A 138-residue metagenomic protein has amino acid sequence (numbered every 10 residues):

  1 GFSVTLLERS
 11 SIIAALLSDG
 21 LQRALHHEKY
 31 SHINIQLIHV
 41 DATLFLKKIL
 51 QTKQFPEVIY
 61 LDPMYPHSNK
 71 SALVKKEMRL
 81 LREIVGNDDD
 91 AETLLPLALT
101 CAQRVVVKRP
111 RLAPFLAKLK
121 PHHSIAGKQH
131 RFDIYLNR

Functional and structural regions predicted by a protein language model:
F2-S3, Q103: Receiver (REC) domain switch/active-site residues of two-component response regulators
S3, L7-V58: S-adenosyl-L-methionine
L6, Y60-D62, V106: Generic enzyme active-site microenvironment
S11, L44, Y65-P66, K70 (+1 more regions): Short, glycine/acidic-enriched loop or turn micro-motifs at the edges of active sites
S18, L50-Q51, S71-V74, K118-K120: Short amphipathic alpha-helical segments
Y30-H32, E83-N87, Q129-I134: Glycine-rich loops and low-complexity Gly/Arg-rich segments that provide flexible linkers or classic glycine-based
P63-L94: Mobile active-site "lid"/loop adjacent to the S-adenosyl-L-methionine
D90-L136: Conserved Class I SAM-dependent methyltransferase catalytic core
